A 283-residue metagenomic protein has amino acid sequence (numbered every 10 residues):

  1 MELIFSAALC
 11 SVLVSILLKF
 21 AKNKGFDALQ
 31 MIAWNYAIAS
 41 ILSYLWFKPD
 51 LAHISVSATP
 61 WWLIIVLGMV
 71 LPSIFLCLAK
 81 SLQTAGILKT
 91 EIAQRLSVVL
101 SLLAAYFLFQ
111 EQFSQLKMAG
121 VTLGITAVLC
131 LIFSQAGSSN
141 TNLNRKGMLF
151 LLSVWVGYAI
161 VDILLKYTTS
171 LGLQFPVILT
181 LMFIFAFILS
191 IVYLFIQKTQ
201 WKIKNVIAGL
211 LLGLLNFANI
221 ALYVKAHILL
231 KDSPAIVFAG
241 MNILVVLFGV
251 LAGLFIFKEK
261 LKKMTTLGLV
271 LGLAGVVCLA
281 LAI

Functional and structural regions predicted by a protein language model:
M1-I283: Polytopic alpha-helical membrane proteins, predominantly small-molecule transporters/carriers
